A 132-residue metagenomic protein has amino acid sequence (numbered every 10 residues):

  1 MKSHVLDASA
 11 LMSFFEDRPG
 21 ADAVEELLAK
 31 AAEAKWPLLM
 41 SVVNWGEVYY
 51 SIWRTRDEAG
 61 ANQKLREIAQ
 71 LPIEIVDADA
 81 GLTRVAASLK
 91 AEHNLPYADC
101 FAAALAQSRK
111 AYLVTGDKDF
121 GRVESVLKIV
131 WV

Functional and structural regions predicted by a protein language model:
M1-M40, W53-R66, V132: Short, well-structured N-terminal submotif of metal-dependent ribonuclease cores
M1-S3, A103-V132: Acidic, PIN/NYN-like endoribonuclease modules and their adjacent C-terminal/linker elements
L11-M12, W45, F120-G121: A generic structural signal for short hydrophobic patches within well-formed alpha-helices
P19, V43-N44, A78-G81, F101 (+1 more regions): Short beta->alpha linker loops
A32, A69, Q107: Anion (oxyanion) recognition and catalysis
S51-R54, P72: Helix-loop "lid/cap" segments that line or gate small-molecule binding pockets
E74-V114: Active-site neighborhoods of divalent-metal-dependent phosphate/nucleic-acid chemistry enzymes
